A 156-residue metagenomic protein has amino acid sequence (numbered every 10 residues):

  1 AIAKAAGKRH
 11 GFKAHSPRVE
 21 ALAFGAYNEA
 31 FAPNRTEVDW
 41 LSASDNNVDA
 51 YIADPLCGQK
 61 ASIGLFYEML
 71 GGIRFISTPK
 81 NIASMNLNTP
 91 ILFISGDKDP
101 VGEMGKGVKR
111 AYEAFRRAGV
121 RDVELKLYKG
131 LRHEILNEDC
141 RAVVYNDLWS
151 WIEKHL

Functional and structural regions predicted by a protein language model:
A1-L56: Alpha/beta-hydrolase-fold enzymes
C57, S62-A83: Active-site nucleophile elbow and catalytic-triad environment of alpha/beta-hydrolase enzymes
I76, R116-L156: Catalytic active-site module of serine/aspartate enzymes centered on a nucleophile-bearing elbow/loop
I82-L87, A118-V120: Short, conserved loop/helix-junction motifs that constitute active-site signature segments in enzyme catalytic cores
F93-S95: Short beta-strand/loop motif that positions the catalytic acidic residue of the alpha/beta-hydrolase fold
D97-P100, L131-R132: Acidic beta-to-alpha connecting loop that harbors the catalytic carboxylate
P100-R110: Conserved alpha/beta-hydrolase "acid-adjacent" motif
